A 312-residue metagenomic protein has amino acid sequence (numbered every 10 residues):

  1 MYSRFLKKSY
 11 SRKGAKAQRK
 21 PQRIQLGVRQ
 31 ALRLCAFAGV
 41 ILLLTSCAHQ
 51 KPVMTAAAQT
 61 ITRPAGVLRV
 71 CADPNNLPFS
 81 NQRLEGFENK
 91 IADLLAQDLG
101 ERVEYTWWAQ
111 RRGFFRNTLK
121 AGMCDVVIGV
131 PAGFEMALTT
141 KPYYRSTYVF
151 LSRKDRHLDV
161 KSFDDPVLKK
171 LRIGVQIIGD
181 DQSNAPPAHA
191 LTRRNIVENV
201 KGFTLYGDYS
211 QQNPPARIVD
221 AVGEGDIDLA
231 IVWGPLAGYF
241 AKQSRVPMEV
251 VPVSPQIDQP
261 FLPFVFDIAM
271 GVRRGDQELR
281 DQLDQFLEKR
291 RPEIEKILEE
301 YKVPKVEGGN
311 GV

Functional and structural regions predicted by a protein language model:
M1-Q50: Intrinsic disorder/low-complexity segments
L43, H49-T55, T60, R102 (+2 more regions): Ligand-binding clefts/hinges and TM-proximal coupling segments of bilobed small-molecule sensing domains
P52-M136, Y209-Q212, E300-Y301: Extracytoplasmic small-molecule ligand-binding "clamshell" domains of the periplasmic binding protein/Venus flytrap
R69-C71, R172-V175, A230, G271: Short, well-ordered beta-strand segments
D73-P74, R145-V149, D155-D159, G202-L205 (+2 more regions): Periplasmic-binding protein-like
L95, T118-K120, P166, A221-G223 (+2 more regions): Hydrophobic residues within well-ordered alpha-helices
G113-F114, K120, I128-L138, G223-L262: A ligand-binding cleft/hinge motif common to bilobed small-molecule-binding domains
K141, R153-G179, H189, R194: Flexible hinge/capping segments at coil-to-helix
